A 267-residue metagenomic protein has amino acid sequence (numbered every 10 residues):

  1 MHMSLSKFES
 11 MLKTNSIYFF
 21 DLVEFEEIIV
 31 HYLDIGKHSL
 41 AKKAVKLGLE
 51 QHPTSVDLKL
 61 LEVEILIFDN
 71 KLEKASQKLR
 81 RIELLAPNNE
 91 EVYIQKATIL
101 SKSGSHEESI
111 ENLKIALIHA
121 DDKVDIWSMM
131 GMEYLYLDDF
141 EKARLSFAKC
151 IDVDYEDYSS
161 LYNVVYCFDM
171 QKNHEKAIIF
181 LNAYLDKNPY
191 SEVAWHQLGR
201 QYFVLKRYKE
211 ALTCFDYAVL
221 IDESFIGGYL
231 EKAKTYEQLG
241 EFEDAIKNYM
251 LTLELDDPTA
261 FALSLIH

Functional and structural regions predicted by a protein language model:
D34, F68, K102, Y136 (+3 more regions): Register position in tetratricopeptide repeats
Q51, L84-A86, I118-A120, V153 (+3 more regions): Structural marker of alpha-solenoid helical repeat scaffolds
I266-H267: Conserved small/polar residues in nucleotide/adenosyl-binding loops
